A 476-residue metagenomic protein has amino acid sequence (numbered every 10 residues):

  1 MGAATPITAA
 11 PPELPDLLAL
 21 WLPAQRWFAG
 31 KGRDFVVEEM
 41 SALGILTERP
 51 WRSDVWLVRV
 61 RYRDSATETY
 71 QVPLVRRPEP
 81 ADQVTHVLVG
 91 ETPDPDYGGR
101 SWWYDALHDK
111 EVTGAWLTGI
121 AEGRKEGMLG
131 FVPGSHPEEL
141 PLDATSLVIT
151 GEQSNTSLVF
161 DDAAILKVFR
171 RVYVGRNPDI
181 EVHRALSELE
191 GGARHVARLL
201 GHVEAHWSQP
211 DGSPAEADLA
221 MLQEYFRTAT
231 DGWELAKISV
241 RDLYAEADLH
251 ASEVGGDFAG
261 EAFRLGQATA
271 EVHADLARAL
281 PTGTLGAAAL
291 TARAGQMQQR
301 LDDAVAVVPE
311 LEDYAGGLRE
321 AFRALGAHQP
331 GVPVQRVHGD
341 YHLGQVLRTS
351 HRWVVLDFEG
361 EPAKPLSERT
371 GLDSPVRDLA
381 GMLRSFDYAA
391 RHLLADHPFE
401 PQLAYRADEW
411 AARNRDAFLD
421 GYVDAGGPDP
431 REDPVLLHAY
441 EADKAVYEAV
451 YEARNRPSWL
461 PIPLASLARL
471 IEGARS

Functional and structural regions predicted by a protein language model:
G2-E39: Short Lys/Arg-enriched alpha/beta "domain-start" segment
R33-R49, L57-R59, E204, L325-G326: Short amphipathic beta-strand and strand-loop transition segments with alternating hydrophobic
S53-D302, H351-R352, L356-D408, A412 (+1 more regions): Conserved ATP-binding subdomain of kinase catalytic cores across diverse folds
L285-R323, E409, R413-A425, V450: Active-site catalytic-loop/activation-segment of kinase and kinase-like phosphoryl-transfer enzymes
Q335-V337: Conserved catalytic-core element of eukaryotic-like protein kinases
D340: Conserved catalytic-loop position in the HRD/HxD motif
Y405-R431, V435, A439-S476: ATP/Mg2+ or Mg2+-diphosphate-binding catalytic cores that bind nucleotide phosphates or diphosphates via glycine-rich
